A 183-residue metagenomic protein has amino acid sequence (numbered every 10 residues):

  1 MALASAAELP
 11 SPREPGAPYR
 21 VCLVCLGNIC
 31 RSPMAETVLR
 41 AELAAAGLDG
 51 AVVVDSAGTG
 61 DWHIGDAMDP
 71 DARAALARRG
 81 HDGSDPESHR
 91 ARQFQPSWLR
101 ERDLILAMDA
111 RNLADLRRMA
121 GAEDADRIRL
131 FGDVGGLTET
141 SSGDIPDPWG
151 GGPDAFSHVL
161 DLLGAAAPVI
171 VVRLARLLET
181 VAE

Functional and structural regions predicted by a protein language model:
M1-E183: Short polar/charged helix/loop
